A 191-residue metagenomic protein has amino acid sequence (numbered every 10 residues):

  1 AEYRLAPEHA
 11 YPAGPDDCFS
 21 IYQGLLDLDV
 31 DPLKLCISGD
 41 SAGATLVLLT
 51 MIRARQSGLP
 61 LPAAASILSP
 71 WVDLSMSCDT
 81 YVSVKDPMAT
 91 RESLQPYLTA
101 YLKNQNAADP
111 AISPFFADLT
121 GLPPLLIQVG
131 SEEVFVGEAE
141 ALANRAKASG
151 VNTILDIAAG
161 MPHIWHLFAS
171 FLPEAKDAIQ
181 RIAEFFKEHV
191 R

Functional and structural regions predicted by a protein language model:
A1-R191: Alpha/beta-hydrolase superfamily serine-hydrolase fold, recognizing
